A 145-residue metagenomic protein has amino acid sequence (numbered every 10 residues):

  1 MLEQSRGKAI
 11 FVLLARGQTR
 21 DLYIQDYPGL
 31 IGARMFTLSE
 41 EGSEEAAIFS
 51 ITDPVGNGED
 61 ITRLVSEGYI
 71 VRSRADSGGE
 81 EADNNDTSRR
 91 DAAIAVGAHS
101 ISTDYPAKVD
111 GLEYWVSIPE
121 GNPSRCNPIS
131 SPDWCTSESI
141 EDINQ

Functional and structural regions predicted by a protein language model:
M1-Q145: Catalytic cores of phosphodiester-bond hydrolases, prominently lipid phosphodiesterases
